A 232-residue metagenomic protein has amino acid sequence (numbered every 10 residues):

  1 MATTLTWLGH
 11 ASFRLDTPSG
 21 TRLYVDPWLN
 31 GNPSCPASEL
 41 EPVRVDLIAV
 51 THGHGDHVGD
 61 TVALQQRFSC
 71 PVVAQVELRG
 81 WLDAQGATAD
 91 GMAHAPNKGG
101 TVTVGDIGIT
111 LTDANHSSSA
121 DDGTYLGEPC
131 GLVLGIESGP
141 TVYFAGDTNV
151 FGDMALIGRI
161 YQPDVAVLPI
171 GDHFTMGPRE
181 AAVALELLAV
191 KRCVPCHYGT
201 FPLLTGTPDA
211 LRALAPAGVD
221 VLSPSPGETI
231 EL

Functional and structural regions predicted by a protein language model:
M1-R22, W28-P33, T103-G108, A210-V219 (+1 more regions): Zn-dependent metallo-beta-lactamase
A2-T4, Q66-P71, P140-V142: Short active-site oxyanion
R14-H54, G59-A63, G80, S117-Y125 (+1 more regions): Pre-active-site segment of Zn-dependent metallo-hydrolases
Y24-P27, V45-G53, V73-V76, V142-G146 (+3 more regions): Active-site neighborhood of phospho(di)ester-bond hydrolases with catalytic His/Asp-centered motifs
G31-N32, H54-G59, R79-L82, G100-T103 (+5 more regions): Active-site environment of divalent metal-dependent phosphoester hydrolases
A37-S118: Active-site HxH/HxHxD metal-binding segment of metal-dependent hydrolases
P71, R79, A84-T101, A182-L232: Binuclear metal-ion centers of metallo-dependent hydrolases, dominated by the metallo-beta-lactamase
S118-L187: Active-site-proximal loop/helix segments of hydrolase catalytic cores
